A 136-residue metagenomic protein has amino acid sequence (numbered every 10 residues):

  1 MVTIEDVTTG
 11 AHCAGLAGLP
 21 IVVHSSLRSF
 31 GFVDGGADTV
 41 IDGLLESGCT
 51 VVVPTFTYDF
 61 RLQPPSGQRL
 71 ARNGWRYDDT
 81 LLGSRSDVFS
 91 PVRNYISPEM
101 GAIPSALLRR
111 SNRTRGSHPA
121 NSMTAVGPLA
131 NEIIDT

Functional and structural regions predicted by a protein language model:
M1-T136: N-terminal and secondary-structure boundary signal
